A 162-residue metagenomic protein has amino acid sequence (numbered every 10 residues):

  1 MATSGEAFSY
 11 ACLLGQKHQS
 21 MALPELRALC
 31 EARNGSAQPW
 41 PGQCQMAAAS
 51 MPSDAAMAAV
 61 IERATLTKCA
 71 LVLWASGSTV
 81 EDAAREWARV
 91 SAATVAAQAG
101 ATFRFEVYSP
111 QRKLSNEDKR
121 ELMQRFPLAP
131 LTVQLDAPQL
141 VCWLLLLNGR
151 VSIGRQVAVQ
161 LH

Functional and structural regions predicted by a protein language model:
T3-L140: Non-catalytic nucleic-acid substrate-recognition regions in nucleic-acid-modifying enzymes
L145-H162: Glycine-rich adenosyl-nucleotide cofactor-binding module
